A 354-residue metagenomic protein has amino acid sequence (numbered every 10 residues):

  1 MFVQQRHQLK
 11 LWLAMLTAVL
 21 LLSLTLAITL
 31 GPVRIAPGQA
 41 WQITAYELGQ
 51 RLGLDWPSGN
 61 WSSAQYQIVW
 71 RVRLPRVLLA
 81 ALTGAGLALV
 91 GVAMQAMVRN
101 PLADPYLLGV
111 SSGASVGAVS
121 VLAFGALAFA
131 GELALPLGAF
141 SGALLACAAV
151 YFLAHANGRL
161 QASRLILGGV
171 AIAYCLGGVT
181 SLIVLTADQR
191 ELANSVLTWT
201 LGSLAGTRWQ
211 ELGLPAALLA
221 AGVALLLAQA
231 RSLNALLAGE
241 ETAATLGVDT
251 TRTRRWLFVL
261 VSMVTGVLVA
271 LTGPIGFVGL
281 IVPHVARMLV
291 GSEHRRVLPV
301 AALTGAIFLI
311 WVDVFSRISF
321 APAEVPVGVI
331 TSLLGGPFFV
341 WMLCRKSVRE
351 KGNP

Functional and structural regions predicted by a protein language model:
M1-P354: Alpha-helical transmembrane segments in inner-membrane proteins
